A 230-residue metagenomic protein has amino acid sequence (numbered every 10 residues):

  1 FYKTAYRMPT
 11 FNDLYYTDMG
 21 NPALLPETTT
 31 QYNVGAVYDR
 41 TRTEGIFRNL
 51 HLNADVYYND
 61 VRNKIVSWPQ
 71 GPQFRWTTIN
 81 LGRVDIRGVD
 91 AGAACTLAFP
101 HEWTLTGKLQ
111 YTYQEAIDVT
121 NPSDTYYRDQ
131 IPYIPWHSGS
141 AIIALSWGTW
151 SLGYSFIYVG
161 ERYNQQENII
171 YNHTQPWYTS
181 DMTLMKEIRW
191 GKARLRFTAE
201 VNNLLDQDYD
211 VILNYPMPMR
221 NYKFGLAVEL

Functional and structural regions predicted by a protein language model:
K3, R7, E27-R87, A94: Membrane-embedded beta-barrel scaffold of Gram-negative outer-membrane proteins
T4, P26, Y38-R40, E44 (+6 more regions): Residue-level signature of outer-membrane beta-barrel architecture
P9-M19, V66-W76, D118-D124, V159-Q166 (+2 more regions): Flexible, solvent-exposed coil segments and beta strand-coil junctions, predominantly the extracellular/periplasmic
T17-L24, R75-L81, D124-Q130, E167-N172 (+1 more regions): Extracellular loop and loop/strand-boundary signature of outer-membrane beta-barrel proteins
T28-Y32, R48, D85-V89, W103 (+3 more regions): Residues that define the transmembrane beta-barrel architecture of outer-membrane proteins
V34-Y38, A91-C95, L109, A141-L145 (+4 more regions): Residues on the lipid-exposed face of transmembrane beta-strands in outer-membrane beta-barrel proteins
N49-D60, T77-Y163, K192-R194, L205: Gram-negative outer-membrane beta-barrel transporters
R62-N63, S67, L105, I157-Q165 (+2 more regions): C-terminal beta-signal and adjacent terminal beta-strands/loops of Gram-negative outer-membrane beta-barrel proteins
